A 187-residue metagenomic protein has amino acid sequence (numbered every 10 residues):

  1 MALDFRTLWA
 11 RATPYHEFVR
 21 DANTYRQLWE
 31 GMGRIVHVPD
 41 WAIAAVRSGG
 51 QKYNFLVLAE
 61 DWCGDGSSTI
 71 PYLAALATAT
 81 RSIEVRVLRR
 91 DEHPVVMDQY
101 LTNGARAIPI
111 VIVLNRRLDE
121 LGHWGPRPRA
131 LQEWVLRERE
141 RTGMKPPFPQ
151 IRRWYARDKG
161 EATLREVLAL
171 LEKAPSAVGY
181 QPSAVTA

Functional and structural regions predicted by a protein language model:
M1-Y53, A75-S82, M97-A107, R116-A187: Non-globular targeting/processing and membrane-anchoring segments
L56-E60, L73, R81-V96, L114: Thiol-based oxidoreductase modules, predominantly thioredoxin-like and allied folds used for disulfide exchange
D61-S68: Conserved redox-active cysteine motifs that mediate thiol-disulfide chemistry, especially di-cysteine Cys-X(1-2)-Cys
S68-T69, D98: Short, conserved acidic/polar surface loops in the N-terminal third of protein domains
I110-I112: Residue-level detector of beta-strand face positions
